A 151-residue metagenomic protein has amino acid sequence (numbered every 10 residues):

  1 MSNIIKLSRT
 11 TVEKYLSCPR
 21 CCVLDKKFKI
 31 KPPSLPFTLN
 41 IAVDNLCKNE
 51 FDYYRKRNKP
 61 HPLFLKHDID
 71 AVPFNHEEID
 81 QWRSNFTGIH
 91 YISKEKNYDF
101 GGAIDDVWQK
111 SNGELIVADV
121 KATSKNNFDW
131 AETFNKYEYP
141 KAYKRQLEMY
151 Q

Functional and structural regions predicted by a protein language model:
M1, L24-F28, I79-W82, T123-F128: Short amphipathic alpha-helical segments, especially helix-boundary/capping motifs
M1-P62: Charged, glycine-rich intrinsically disordered N-terminal tails and low-complexity linkers that flank
N3, N40, N45, N49 (+7 more regions): Detector for Asparagine
F28, F37, Y53, F64 (+5 more regions): Phenylalanine-focused residue identity feature
P60-K96: A short acidic/basic microdomain associated with nuclease active sites
W82-S84, I89-Q151: Mg2+/Mn2+-dependent nuclease catalytic core
